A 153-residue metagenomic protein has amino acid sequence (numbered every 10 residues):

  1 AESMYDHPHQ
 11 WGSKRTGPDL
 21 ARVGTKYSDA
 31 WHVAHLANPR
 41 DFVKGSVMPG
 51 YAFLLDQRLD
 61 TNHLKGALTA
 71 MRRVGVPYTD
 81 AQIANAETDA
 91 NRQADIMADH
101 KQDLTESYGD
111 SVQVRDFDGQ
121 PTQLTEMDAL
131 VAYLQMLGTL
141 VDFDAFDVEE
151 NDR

Functional and structural regions predicted by a protein language model:
A1-R153: Periplasmic c-type cytochrome electron-transfer domains
